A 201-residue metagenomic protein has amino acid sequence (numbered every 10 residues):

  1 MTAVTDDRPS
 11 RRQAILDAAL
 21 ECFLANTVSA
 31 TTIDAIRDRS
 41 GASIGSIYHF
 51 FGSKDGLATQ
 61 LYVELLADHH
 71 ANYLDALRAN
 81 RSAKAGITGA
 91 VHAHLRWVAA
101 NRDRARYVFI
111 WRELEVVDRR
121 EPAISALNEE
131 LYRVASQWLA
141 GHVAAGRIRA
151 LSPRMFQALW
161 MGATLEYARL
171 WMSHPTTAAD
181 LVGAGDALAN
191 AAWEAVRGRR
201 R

Functional and structural regions predicted by a protein language model:
M1-T2, A93-R96, Y132-A144, A163 (+1 more regions): C-terminal peripheral helix-coil segments that are non-catalytic and often amphipathic
A3, A14, C22-G56, Q60: Helix-turn-helix
R11-A19, I36, L61-L65, H69 (+2 more regions): Generic hydrophobic, amphipathic alpha-helix propensity
A18-C22, W97: Short amphipathic alpha-helical elements of helix-turn-helix/winged-helix folds
Q60, L74-D103, F156-W160, G185: Hydrophobic alpha-helical connector segments
H70, L74, D118-A145, R154-A158 (+1 more regions): Amphipathic alpha-helical packing segments from all-alpha helical-bundle domains
A99-R119, S136, R169-S173: Amphipathic alpha-helical segments used for helix-helix packing
